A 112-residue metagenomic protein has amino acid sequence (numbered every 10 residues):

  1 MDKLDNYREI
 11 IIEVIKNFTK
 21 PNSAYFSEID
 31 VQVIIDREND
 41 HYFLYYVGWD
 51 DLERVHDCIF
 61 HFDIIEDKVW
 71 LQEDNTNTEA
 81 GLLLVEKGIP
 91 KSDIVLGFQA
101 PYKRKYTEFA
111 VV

Functional and structural regions predicted by a protein language model:
M1-V112: Terminal domain-initiation and capping elements
